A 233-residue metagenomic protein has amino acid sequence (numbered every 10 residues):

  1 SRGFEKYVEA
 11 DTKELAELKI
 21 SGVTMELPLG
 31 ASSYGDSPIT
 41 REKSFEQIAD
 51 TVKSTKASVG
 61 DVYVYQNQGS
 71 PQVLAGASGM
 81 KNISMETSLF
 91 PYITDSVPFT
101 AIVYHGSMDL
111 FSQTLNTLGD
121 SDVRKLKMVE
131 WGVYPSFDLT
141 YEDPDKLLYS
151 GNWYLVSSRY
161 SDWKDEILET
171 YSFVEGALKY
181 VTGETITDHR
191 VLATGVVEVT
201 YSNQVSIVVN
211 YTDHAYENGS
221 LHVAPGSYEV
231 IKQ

Functional and structural regions predicted by a protein language model:
S1-Q233: Active-site-proximal substrate-binding groove within the catalytic cores of carbohydrate-active enzymes
